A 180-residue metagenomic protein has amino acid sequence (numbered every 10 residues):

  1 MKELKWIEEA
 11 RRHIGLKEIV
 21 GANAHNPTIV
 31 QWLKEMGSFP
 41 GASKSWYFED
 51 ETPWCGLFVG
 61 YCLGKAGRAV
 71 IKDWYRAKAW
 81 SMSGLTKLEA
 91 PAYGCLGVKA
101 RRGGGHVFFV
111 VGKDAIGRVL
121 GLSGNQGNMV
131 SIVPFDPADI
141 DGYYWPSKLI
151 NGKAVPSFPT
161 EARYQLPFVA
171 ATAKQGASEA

Functional and structural regions predicted by a protein language model:
M1-A66, K153-P156, T160-A180: N-terminal capping segments
K2-L4, F48-T52, R68-S131, A180: ...with weaker cross-activation on analogous glycine-rich loops/strands in unrelated enzymes
H25-N26, R76, D136: Helix N-terminus capping/helix-initiation residues
K34-S38, G84, P146: Short alpha-helical interface elements
S45, D73, P91, D141-Y143 (+1 more regions): Intrinsically disordered, low-complexity segments enriched in small/polar residues
A115-P156: Active-site signature of cysteine proteases
